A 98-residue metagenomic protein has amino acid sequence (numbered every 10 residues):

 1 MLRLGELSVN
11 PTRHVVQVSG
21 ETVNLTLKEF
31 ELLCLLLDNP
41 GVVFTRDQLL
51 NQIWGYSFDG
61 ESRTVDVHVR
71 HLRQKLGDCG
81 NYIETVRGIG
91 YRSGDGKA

Functional and structural regions predicted by a protein language model:
M1-R3, R73: Basic, amphipathic DNA-recognition helix from helix-turn-helix-like DNA-binding domains
R3-V15, K97: Short boundary/linker motifs that mark transitions into or out of structured domains
R13-L27, E31-G80, T85-I89: Positively charged, aromatic-enriched patches within helix-turn-helix-type DNA-binding elements, predominantly
K75, G96-A98: Intrinsically disordered, low-complexity protein-interaction/activation regions
Y91-G94: Conserved active-site beta-strand element of glycosyltransferases/polysaccharide synthases
